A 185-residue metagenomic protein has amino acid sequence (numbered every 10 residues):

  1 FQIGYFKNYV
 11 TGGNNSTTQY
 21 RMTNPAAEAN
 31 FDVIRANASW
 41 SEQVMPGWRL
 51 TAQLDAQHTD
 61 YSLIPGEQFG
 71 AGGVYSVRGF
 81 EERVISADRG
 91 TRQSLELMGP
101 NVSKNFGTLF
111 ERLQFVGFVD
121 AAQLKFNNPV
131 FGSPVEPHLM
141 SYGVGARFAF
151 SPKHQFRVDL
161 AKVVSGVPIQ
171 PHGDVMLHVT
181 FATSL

Functional and structural regions predicted by a protein language model:
F1-L113, F118-A121, K125-N127, P171 (+2 more regions): C-terminal outer-membrane beta-barrel translocator/porin domains of Gram-negative envelope proteins and their
T91, E111-F115, H138-V144, F150-F156 (+1 more regions): A short pocket-lining beta-strand/turn micro-motif at the edge of beta-sheets
E96-P100, V144-A149: Short basic/hydrophobic patches in alpha-helices and adjacent helix-turn junctions that form amphipathic surface motifs
N105, G132-V135, G166-P171: Short proline/glycine-enriched turn/loop segments at secondary-structure junctions
F118-G143, A149: Outer-membrane beta-barrel transmembrane domain signature
F150-L185: Predominantly the C-terminal beta-signal and adjacent terminal strand-loop region of outer-membrane beta-barrel
